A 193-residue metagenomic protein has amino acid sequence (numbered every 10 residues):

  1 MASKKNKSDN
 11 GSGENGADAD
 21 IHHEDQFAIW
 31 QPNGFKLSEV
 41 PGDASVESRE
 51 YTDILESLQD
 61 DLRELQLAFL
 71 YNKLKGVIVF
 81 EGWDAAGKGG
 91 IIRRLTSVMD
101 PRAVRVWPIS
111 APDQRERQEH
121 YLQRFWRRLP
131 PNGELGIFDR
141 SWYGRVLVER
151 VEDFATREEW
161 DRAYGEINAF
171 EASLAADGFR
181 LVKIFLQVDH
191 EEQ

Functional and structural regions predicted by a protein language model:
M1-E192: Glycine-rich phosphate-binding loop of ATP-dependent small-molecule kinases
